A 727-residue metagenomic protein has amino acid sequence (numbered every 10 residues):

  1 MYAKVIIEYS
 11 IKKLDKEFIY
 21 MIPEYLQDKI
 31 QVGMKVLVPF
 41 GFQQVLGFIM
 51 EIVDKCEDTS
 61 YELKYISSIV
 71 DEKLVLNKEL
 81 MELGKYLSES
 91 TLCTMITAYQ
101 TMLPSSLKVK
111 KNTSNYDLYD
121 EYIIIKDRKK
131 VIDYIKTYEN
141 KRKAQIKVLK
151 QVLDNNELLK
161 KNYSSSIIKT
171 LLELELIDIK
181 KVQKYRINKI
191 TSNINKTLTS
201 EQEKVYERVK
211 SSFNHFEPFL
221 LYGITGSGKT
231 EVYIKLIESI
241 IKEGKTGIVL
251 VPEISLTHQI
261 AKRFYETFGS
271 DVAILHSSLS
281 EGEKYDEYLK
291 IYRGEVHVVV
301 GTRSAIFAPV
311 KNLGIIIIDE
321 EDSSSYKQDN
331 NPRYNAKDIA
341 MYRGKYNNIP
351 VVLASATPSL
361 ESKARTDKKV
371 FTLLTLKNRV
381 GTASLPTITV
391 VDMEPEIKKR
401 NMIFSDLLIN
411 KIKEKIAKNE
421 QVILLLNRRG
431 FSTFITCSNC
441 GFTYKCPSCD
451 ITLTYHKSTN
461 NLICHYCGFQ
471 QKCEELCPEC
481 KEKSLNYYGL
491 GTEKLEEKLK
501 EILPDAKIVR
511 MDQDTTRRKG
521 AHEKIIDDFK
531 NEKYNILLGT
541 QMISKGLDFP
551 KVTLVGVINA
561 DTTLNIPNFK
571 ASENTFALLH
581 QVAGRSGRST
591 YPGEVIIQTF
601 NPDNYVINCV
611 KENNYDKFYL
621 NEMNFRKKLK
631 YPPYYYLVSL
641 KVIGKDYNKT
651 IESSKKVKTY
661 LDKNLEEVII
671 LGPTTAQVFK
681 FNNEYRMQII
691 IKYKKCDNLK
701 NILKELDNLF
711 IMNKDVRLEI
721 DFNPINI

Functional and structural regions predicted by a protein language model:
M1-V299, S304-S355, D367-A383, K656 (+3 more regions): Accessory, non-ATPase domains that flank or precede helicase/AAA+ motor cores in DNA-metabolism machines
E8, L149-K150, K627-P632, A676-N682: Short, flexible, solvent-exposed loop/turn segments with mixed acidic/basic and small polar residues
K12-L14, S67-S68, Y634-Y636, N683-Y685: Short glycine-enriched loop/turn motifs at secondary-structure junctions
I194-T199, E203-K204, H215-I651, K658 (+4 more regions): Inter-lobe coupling/hinge segments of SF2-like helicase ATPases
L503-A506, L661-I670, F710-D715: Short secondary-structure junctions
N608, E652, N682, N701-I702: Short conserved micro-motifs at the rims of enzyme active sites and ligand-binding pockets
G672-N682, L718-I727: Short proline/glycine- and acidic-rich turn/helix-capping motifs at secondary-structure junctions
